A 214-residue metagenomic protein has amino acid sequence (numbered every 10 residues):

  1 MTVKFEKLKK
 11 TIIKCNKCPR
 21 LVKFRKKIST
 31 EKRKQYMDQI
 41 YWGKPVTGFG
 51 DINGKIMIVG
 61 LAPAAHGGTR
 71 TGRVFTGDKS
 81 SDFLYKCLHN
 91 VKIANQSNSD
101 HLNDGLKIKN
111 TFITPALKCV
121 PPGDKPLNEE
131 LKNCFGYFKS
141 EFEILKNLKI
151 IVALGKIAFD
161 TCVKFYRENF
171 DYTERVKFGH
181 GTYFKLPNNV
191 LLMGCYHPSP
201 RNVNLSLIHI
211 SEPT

Functional and structural regions predicted by a protein language model:
T2-L186, V190-V203, S211: A polyanion-binding, active-site-adjacent surface
I208-T214: Conserved small/polar residues in nucleotide/adenosyl-binding loops
